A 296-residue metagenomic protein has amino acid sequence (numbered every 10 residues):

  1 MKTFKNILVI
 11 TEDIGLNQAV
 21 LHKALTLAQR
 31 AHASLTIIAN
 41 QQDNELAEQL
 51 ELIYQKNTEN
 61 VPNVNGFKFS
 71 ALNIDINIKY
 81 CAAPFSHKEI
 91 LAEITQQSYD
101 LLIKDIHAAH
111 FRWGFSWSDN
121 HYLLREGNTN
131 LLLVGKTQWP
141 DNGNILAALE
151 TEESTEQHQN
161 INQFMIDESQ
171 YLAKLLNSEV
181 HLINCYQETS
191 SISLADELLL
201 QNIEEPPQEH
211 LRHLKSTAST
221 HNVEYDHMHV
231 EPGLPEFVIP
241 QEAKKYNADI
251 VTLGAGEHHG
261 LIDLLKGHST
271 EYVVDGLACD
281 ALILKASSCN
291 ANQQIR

Functional and structural regions predicted by a protein language model:
M1-T3, F69-R112, S219-L253, H258-G260 (+1 more regions): Structural beta-alpha unit
K2-L52, N144-D196, T220-V223, G276 (+1 more regions): Small/aliphatic-rich secondary-structure junction motif
E48, G114-F115, Q157-H158, I192-A195 (+3 more regions): Short, well-ordered secondary-structure micro-motifs
I53-E59, L200-E209: A short acidic, glycine-rich active-site loop that binds or catalyzes chemistry on phosphate/adenosine moieties
I103-I106, N130-K136, L282-K285: Short beta-strand elements of ligand-binding domains
K104-R125, I250-G276: Glycine-rich, Arg-bearing micro-motifs that act as flexible, cationic patches
S118-W139: Short, structured interface segments
